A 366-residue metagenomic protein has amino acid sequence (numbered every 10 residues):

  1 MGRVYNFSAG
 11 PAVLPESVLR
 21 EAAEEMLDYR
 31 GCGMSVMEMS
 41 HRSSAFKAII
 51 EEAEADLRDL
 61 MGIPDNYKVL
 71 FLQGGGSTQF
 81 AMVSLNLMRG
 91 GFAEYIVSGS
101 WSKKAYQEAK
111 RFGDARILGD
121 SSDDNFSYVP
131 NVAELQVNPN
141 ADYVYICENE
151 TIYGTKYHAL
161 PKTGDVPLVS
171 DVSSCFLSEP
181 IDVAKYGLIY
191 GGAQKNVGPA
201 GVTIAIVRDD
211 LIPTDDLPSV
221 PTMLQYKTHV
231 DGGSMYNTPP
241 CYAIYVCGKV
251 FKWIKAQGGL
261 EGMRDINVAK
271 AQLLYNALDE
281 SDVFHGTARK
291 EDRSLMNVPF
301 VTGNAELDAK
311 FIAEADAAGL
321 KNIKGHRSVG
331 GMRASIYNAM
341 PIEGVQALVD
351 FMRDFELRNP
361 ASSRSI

Functional and structural regions predicted by a protein language model:
G2-V4, A317, H326-I366: PLP-dependent enzyme catalytic core of the Aspartate aminotransferase-like
R3-E54: A glycine-/small-polar-enriched, mobile loop at the entrance of the PLP active site in fold-type I
G10, A109, D120-F176: Active-site phosphate-binding strand-loop segment of PLP-dependent enzymes
P15, A193-Y275, R289, R358-A361 (+1 more regions): Active-site C-terminal subdomain of aminotransferase-like
C32-Q79, N86, S100, E108: Conserved N-terminal alpha-helix of the aminotransferase class I/II PLP-enzyme fold
S77-V144: PLP-dependent aminotransferase-like
V169, V183-Q194, T203: Conserved active-site segment immediately N-terminal to the catalytic lysine that forms the internal aldimine
F284-A315: Conserved PLP-binding catalytic core of the aspartate aminotransferase-like
